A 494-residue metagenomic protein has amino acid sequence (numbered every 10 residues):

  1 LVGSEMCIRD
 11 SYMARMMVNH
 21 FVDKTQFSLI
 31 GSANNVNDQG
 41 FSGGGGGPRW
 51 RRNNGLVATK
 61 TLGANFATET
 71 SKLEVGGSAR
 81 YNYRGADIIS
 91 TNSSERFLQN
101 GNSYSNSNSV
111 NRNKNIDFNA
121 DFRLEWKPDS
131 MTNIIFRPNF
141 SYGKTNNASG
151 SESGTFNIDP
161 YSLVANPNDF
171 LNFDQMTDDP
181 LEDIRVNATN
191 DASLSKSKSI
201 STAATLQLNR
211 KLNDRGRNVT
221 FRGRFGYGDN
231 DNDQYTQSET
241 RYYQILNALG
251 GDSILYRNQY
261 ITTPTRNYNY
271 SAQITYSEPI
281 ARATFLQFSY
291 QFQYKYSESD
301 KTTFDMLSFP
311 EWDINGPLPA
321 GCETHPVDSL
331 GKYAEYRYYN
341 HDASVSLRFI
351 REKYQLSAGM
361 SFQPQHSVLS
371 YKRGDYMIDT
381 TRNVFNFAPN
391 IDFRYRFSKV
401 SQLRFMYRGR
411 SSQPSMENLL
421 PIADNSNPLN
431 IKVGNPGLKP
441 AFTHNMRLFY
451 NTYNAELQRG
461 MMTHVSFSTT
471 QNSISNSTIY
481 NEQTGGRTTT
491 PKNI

Functional and structural regions predicted by a protein language model:
S4-E5, R9-D10, T25-I494: Primarily recognizes Gram-negative and organellar outer-membrane beta-barrels
R15, D23-T25: Short acidic/polar hinge/loop motifs at secondary-structure boundaries that mediate gating or recognition
